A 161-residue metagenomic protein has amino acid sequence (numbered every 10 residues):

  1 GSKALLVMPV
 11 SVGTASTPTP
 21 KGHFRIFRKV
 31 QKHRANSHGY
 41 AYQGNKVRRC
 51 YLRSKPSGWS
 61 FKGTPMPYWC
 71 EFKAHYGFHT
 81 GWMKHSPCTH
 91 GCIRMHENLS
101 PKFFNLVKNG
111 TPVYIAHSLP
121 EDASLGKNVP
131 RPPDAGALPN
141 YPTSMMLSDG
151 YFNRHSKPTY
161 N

Functional and structural regions predicted by a protein language model:
G1-R28: Glycine-rich catalytic cores of cysteine/serine-nucleophile enzymes that process amide/ester linkages in cell-envelope
T14, F27-V30, W82, H117: Residues at the C-termini of beta-strands that transition into short coil/loop
K21, R34-N161: Exported/periplasmic cell-wall-interacting domains
